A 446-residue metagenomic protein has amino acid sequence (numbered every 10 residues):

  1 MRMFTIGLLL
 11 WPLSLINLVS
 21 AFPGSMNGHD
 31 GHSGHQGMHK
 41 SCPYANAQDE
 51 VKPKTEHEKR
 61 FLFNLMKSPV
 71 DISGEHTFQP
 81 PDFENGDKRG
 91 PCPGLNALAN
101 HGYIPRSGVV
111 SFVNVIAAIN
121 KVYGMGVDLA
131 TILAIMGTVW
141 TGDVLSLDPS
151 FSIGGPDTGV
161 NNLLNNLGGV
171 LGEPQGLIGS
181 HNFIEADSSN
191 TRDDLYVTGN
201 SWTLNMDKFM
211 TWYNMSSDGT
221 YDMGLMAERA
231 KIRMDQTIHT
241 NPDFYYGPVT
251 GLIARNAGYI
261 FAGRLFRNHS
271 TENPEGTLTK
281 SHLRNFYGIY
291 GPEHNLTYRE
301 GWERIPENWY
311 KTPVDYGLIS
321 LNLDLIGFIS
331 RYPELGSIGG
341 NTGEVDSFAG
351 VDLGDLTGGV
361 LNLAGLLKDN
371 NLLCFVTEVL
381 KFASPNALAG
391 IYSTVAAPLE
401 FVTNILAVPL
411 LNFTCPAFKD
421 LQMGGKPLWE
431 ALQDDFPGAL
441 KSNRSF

Functional and structural regions predicted by a protein language model:
M1-M26: Fungal secretory targeting signals
S20-G94, I104-F446: Polar/charged low-complexity regulatory segments
